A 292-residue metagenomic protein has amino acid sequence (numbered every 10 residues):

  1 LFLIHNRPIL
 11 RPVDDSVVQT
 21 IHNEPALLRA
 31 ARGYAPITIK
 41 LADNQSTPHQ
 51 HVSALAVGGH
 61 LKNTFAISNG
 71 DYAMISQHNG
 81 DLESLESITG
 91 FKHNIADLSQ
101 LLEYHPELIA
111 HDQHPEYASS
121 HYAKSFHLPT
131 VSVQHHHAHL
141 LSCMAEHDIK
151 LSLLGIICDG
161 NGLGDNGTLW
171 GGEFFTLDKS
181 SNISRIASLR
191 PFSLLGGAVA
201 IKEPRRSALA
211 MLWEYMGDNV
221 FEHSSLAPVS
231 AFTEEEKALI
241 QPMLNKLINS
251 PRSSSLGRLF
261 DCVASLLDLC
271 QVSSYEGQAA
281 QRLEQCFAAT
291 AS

Functional and structural regions predicted by a protein language model:
L1-S292: Short acidic/glycine-rich loops and adjacent helix/strand connectors that line catalytic pockets where negatively
